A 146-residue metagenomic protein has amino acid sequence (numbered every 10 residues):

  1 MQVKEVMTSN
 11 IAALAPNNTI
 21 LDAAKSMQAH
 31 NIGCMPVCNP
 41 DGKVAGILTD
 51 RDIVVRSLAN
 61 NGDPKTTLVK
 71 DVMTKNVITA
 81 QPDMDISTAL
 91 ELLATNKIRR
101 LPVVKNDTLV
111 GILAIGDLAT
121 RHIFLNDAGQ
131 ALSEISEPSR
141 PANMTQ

Functional and structural regions predicted by a protein language model:
M1-N10, T49-T79, D85-A94, A114-Q146: Tandem CBS (Bateman) regulatory domains
T8, A12-P36, V44, L48-T49 (+2 more regions): N-terminal first-folded block
A13-N31, C38, A80-K97, V104: The conserved cystathionine-beta-synthase
M27-H30, M35-R51, L93, L101-G116: A glycine-centered beta-loop-beta connector
